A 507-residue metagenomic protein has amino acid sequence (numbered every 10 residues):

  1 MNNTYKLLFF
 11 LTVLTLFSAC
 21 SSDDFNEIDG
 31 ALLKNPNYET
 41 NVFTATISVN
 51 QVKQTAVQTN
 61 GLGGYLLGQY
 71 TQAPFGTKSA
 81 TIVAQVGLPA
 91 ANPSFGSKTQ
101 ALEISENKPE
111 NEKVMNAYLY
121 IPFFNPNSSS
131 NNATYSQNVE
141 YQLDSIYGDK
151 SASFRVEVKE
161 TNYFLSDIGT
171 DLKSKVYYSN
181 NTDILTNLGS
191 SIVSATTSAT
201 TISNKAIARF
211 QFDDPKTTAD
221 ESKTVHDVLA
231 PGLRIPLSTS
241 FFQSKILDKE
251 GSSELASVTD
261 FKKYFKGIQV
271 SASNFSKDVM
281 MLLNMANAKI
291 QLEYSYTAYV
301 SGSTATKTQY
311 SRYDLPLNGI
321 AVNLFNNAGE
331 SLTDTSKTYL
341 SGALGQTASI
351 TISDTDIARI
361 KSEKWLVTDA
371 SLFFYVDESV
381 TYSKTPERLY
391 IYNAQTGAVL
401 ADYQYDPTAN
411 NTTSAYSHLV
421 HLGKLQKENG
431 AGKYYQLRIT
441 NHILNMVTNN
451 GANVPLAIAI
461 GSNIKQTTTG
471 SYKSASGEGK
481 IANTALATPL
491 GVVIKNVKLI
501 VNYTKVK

Functional and structural regions predicted by a protein language model:
N2-L16, C20-K507: Secreted, disulfide-rich extracellular signaling modules
